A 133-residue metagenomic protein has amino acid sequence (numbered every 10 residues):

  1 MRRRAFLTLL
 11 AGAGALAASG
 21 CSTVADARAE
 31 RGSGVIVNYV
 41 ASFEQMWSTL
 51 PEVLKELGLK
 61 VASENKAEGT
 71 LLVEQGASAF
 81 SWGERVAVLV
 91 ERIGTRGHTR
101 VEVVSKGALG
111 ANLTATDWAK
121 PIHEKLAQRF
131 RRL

Functional and structural regions predicted by a protein language model:
R3-L7: N-terminal export leaders
L10-A15: Hydrophobic helical h-region of N-terminal Sec-dependent signal peptides in bacterial secretory/periplasmic proteins
S22-L133: Ser/Thr-rich, low-complexity intrinsically disordered terminal regions
